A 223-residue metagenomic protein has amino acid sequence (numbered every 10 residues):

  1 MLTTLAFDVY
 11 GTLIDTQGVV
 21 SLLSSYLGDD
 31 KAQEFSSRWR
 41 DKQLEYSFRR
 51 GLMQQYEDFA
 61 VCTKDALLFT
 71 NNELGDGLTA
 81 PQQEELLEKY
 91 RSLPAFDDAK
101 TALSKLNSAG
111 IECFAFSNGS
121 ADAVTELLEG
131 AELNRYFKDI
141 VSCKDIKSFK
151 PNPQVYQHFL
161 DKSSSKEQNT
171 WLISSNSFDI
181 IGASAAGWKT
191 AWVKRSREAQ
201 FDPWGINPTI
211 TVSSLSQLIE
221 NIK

Functional and structural regions predicted by a protein language model:
M1-D41: Active-site neighborhood of HAD-like aspartate-dependent phosphohydrolases
M1-L5, S104, S120-A121, T125-K223: Asp-based, Mg2+/Mn2+-dependent phosphohydrolase catalytic module
S21-L22, R38, D65-F69, E85 (+4 more regions): Alpha-helical elements of Rossmann-like donor-binding domains used by nucleotide-donor carbohydrate transfer enzymes
L27-A32, E73-L78, S108, E132-Y136 (+1 more regions): Short helix-capping segments at alpha-helix termini
A32-R40, T79-E88: Short, well-structured alpha-helical segments
S47-E84: A metal-dependent, Asp-based hydrolase signature
P81-P94, A99-G130, F137-C143: Substrate-recognition element of Asp-dependent hydrolases with the DxDx(T/V) motif
